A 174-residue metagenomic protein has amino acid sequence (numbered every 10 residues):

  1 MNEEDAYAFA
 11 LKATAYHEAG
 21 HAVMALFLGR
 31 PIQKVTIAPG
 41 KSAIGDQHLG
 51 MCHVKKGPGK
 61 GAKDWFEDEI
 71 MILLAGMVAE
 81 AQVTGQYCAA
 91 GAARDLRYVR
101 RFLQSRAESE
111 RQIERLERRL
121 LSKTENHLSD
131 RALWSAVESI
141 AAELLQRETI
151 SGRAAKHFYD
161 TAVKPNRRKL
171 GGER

Functional and structural regions predicted by a protein language model:
N2-R174: Soluble catalytic regions of large protease machineries
